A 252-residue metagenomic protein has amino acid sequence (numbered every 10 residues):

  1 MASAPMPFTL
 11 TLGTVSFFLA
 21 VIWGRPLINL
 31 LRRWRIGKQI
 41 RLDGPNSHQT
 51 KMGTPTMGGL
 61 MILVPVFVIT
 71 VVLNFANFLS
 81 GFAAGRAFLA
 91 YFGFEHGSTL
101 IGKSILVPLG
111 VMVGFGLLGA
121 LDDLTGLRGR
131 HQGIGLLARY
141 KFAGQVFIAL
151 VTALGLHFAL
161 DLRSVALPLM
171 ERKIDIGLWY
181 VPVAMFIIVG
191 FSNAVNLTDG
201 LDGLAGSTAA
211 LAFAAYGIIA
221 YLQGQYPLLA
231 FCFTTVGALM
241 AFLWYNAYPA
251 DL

Functional and structural regions predicted by a protein language model:
M1-L252: "…together with the soluble PPM/PP2C metallo-phosphatase catalytic core" -> "…together with the soluble PPM/PP2C
